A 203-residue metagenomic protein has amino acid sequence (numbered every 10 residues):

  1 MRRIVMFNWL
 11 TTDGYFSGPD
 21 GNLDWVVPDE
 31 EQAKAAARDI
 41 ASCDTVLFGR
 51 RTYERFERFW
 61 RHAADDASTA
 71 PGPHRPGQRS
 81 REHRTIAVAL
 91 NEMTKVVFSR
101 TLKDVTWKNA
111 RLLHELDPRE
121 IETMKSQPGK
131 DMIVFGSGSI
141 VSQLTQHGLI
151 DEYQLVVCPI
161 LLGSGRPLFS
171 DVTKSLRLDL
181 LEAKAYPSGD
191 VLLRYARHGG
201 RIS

Functional and structural regions predicted by a protein language model:
M1-L149, P159-S203: Portal/gating segments that form or line small-molecule/metal binding sites
